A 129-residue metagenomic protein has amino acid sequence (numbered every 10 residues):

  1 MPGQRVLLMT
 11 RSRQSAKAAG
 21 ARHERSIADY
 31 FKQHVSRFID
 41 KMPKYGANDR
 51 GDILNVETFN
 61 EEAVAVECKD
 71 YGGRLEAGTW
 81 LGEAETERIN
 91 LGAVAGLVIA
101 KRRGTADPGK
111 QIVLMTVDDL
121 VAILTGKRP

Functional and structural regions predicted by a protein language model:
M1-P129: Catalytic phosphate/metal-binding cores of nucleic-acid and nucleotide-processing enzymes, i.e., regions that mediate
